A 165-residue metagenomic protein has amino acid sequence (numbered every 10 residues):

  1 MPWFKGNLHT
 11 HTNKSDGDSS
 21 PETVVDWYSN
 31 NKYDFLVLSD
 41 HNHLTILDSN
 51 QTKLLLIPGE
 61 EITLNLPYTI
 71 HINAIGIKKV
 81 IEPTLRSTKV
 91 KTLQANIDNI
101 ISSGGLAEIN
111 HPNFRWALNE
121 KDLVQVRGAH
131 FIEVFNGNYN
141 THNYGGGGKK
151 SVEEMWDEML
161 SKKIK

Functional and structural regions predicted by a protein language model:
M1-K165: A metal-dependent hydrolase metal-coordination microenvironment
